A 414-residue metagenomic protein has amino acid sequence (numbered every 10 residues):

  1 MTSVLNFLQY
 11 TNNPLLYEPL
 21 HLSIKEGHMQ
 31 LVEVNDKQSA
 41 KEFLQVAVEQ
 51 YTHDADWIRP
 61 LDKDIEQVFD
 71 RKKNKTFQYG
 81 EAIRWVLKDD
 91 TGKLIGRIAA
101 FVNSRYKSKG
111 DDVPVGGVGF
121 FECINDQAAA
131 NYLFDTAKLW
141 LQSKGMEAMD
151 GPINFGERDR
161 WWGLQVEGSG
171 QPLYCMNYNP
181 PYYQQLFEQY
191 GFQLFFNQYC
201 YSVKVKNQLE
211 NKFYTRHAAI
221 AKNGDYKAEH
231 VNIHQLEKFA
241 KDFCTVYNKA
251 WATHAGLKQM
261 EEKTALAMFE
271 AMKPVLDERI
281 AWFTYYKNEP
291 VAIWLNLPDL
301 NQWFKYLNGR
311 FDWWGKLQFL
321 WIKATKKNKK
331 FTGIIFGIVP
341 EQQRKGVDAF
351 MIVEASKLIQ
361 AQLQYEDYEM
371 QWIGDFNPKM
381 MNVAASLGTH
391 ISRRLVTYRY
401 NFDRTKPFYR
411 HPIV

Functional and structural regions predicted by a protein language model:
N6, Y10-N13, H21: Intrinsic-disorder-associated, low-complexity terminal segments enriched in Asp/Asn/His/Tyr and depleted of Lys/Arg
Y17-A40, L44-E49, F213-E237: Conserved N-terminal entry element of GNAT/NAT acetyltransferase domains
A40, L94, S104-K107, E157-D159 (+6 more regions): Flexible loop/turn segments at secondary-structure boundaries
A47-D90, G96-K109, H230-I338: A conserved beta-strand-loop-helix scaffold within acyl/acetyltransferase catalytic domains
S108-G191, L307-L387: Acyl-donor binding region in acyl/amide transferases
N177-G256: Acyltransferase donor/substrate-recognition loop-hinge adjacent to the catalytic core
S202-H217, V396-V414: C-terminal "cap" of GNAT-fold acetyltransferases
Y285-Y286, W294-L300, I334-P340, M351 (+4 more regions): Active-site proximal loops enriched in glycine and acidic residues that flank catalytic Cys/His/Asp and coordinate
